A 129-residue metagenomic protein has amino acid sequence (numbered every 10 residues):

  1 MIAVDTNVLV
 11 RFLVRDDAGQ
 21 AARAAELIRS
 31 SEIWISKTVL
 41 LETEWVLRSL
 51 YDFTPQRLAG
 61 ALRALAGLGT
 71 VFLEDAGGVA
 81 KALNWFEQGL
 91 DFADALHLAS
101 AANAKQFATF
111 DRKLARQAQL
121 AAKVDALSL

Functional and structural regions predicted by a protein language model:
M1, L98-L129: Acidic, PIN/NYN-like endoribonuclease modules and their adjacent C-terminal/linker elements
M1-I35, L50-G60, D125-L129: Short, well-structured N-terminal submotif of metal-dependent ribonuclease cores
V4, L41, F110: Active-site flanking residues adjacent to catalytic metal/cofactor-binding acidic residues
N7-V8, T38, R112-K113: Alpha-helix/helix-capping structural signal
R11-L13, V46, Q117: Residues that scaffold the ATP/ADP-binding catalytic core of kinase and kinase-like folds
G19, L68-K113: Active-site neighborhoods of divalent-metal-dependent phosphate/nucleic-acid chemistry enzymes
E42-T70, L83: Active-site-proximal, substrate-binding regions of enzyme catalytic domains and RNA-binding/basic surfaces
